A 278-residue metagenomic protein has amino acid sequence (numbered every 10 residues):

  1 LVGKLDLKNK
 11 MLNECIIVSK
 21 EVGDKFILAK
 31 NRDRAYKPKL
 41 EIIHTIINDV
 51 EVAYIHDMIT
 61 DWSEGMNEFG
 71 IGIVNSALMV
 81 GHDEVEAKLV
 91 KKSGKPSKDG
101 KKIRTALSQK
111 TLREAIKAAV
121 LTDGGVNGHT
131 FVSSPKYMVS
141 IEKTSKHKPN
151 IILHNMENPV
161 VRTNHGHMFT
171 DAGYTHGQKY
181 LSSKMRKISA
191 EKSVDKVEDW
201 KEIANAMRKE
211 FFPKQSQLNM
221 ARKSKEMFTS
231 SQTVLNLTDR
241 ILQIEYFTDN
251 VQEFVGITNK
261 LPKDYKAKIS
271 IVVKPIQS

Functional and structural regions predicted by a protein language model:
V2-E14, S19-K110, A118, V126 (+1 more regions): C-terminal, well-structured catalytic/ligand-binding subdomain of enzymes
A115: Gly/Ser-rich oxyanion-binding loop with an adjacent helix/lid that shapes the negatively charged ligand pocket
